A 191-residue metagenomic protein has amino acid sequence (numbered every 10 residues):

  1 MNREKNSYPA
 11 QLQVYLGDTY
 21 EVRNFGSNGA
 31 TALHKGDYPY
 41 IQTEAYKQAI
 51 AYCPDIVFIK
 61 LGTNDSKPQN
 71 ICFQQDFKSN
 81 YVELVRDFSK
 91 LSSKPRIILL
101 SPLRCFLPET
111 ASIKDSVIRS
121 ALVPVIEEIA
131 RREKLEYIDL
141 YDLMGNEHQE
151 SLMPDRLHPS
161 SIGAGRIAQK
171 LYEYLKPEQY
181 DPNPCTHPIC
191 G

Functional and structural regions predicted by a protein language model:
M1-N28, E44-A51: Serine-esterase "nucleophile elbow" of acetyl-processing enzymes
E4, D37-Y40, C72-N80, I113-A121 (+1 more regions): Alpha-helix N-cap and loop-to-helix initiation/capping positions
L16, L91-S93, E133: Helix C-cap/helix->beta junction micro-motif
E21-G26, D55-L61, R96-S101, E136-D139: Structural recognition of the beta-strand scaffold that forms the well-ordered cores of secreted hydrolase catalytic
S27, Y38-K78: Oxyanion-hole/transition-state-stabilizing segment in secreted/luminal serine hydrolases and related acyltransferases
Y46, Y81-V85, V123: Generic structural signal for well-ordered alpha-helices, preferentially at hydrophobic/aromatic core positions
K60-N64, R86-S120: Active-site segments of SGNH/GDSL-like serine hydrolases that catalyze O-acetyl group transfer/hydrolysis on lipids
L103-G191: Catalytic His-Asp segment of secreted/periplasmic serine-dependent ester chemistry enzymes
